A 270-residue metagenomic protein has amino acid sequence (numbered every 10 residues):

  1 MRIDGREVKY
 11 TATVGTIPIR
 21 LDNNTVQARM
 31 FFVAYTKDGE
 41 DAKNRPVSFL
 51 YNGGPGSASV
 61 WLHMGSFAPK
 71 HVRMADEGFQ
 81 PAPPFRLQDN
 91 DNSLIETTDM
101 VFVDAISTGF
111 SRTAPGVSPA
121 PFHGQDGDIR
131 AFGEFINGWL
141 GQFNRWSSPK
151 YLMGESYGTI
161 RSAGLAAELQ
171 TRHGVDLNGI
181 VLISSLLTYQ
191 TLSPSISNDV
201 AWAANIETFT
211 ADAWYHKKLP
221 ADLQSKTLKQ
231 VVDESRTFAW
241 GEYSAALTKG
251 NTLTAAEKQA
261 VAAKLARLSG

Functional and structural regions predicted by a protein language model:
M1-E40: N-terminal cap/lid segment of alpha/beta-hydrolase-fold proteins
N24-H123: N-terminal cap/lid subdomain of alpha/beta-hydrolase-fold enzymes
N52, D104, M153, V181-S184: Alpha/beta-hydrolase-fold catalytic nucleophile elbow
P69-R73, Q170-S269: A catalytic-pocket lid/entrance helix-loop region that shapes and gates access to the active site across common
Q125-Q142: Helix-loop module immediately N-terminal to the HCX5R catalytic loop in PTP-like cysteine phosphatase domains
N144-Y157: Alpha/beta-hydrolase fold nucleophile elbow
G158-A163: Catalytic nucleophile loop
G164-E168: Active-site signature of alpha/beta-hydrolase-fold catalytic machinery across serine- and Asp/Cys-nucleophile hydrolases
